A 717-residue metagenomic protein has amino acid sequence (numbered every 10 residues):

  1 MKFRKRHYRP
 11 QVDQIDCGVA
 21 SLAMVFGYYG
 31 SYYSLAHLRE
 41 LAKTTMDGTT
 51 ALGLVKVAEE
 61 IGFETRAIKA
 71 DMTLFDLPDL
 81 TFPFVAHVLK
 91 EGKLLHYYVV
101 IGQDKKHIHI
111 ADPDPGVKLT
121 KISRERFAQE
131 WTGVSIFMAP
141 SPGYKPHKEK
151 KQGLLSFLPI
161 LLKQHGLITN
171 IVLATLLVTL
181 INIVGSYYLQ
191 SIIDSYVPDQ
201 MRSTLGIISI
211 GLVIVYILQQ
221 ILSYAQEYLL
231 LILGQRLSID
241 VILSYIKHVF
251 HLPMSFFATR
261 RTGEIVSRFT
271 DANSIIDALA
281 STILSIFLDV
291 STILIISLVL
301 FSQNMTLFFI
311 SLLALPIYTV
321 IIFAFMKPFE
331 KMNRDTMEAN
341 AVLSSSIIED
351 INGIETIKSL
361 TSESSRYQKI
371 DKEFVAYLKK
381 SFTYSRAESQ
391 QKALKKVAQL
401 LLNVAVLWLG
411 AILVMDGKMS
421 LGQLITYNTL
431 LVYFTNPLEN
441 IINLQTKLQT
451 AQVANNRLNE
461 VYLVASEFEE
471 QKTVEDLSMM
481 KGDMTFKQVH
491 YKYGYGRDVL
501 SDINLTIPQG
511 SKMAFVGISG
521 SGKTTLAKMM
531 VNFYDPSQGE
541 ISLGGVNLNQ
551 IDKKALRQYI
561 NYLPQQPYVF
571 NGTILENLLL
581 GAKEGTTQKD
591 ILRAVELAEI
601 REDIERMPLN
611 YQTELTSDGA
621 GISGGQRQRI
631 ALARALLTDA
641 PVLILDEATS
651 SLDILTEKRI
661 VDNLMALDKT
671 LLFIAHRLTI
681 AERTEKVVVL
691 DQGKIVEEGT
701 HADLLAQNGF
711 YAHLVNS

Functional and structural regions predicted by a protein language model:
M1-L74, L80, L94, D104: Cysteine-nucleophile protease catalytic domains, especially the papain-like/related folds used in DUB/UBL proteases
A42-T49, E60, L77-A174, V178-L180: Noncatalytic regulatory segments and standalone regulatory/sensor domains
T169-L222, L229, F301-T306, G417-L421: Transmembrane helix-loop-helix hairpins at lipid-water interfaces of multipass membrane proteins, especially the type-1
G211-Q219, S223, S285-D335, V406-M419 (+3 more regions): Transmembrane helices of ABC transporter permease
M254-S255, S267-L279, I283, P328-E349 (+5 more regions): An intracellular "coupling" helix at the cytosolic face of ABC transporter transmembrane type-1 domains
V432-E460: Amphipathic alpha-helical signal-transduction/coupling segments on the cytosolic side of membrane proteins
Q471, S478-S717: ABC-type nucleotide-binding domain
